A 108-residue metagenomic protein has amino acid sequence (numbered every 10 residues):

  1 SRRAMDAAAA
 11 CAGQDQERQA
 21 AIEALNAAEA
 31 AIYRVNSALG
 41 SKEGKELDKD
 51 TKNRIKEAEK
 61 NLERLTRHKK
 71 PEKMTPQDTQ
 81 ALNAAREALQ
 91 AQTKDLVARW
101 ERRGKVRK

Functional and structural regions predicted by a protein language model:
S1-K108: PAZ/PAZ-like end-binding module
